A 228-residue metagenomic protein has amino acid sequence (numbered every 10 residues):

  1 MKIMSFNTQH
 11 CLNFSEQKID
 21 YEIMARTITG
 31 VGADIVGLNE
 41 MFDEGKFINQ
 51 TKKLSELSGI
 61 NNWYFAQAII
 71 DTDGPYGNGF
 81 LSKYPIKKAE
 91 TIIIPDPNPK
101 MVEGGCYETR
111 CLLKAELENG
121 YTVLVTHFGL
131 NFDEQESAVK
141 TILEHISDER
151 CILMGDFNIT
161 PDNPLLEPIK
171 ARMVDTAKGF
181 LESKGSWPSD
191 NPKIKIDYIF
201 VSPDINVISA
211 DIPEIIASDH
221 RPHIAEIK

Functional and structural regions predicted by a protein language model:
K2-T8, M24-F47, L81, T122-T126 (+4 more regions): Active-site beta-strand/loop signature of hydrolases that rely on acidic residues for catalysis
Q9-C11, D43, I70, I86 (+3 more regions): Short, solvent-exposed loop/turn segments at secondary-structure junctions
H10-F14, I94-G104, L124-D133: Surface-exposed cleft-lining segments at the edges of enzyme active sites
Q17, I35, N39-G120, D211-E214: Structured beta-strand-rich core segments of catalytic domains in phosphoester-bond hydrolases
I19-E22, N49-K53, S137-L143: Charged helix-capping and loop-helix junction motifs
K53-N61, H145, L165-R172: Alpha-helical structural signal in soluble globular domains
G105-E116, T122-E136, K140-L143: Internal catalytic-core helix/loop-beta-alpha segment that presents or stabilizes conserved functional determinants
E116, E134-E136, D148-I152, F157-K228: Metal-dependent phosphoester-hydrolase catalytic domains
